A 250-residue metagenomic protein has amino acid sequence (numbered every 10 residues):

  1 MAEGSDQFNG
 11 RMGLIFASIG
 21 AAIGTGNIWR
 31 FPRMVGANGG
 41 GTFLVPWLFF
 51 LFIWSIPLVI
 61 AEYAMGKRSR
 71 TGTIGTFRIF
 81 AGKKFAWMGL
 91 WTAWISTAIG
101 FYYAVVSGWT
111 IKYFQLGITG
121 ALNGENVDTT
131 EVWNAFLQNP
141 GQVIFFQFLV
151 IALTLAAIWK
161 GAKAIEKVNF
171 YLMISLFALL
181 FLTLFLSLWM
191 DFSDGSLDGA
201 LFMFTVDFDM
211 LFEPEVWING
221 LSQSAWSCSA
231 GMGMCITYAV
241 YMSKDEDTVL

Functional and structural regions predicted by a protein language model:
M1-W29, L58-Y63, K67-I79, A86-W87 (+2 more regions): Membrane-interface "cap" regions at the ends of multi-pass membrane proteins
A2-D6, R33-N38, R68-W91, A104-A162 (+1 more regions): Inter-helical loop and helix-membrane interface segments of multi-pass membrane transporters/permeases
A2-F8, M12, K167-L250: Membrane-embedded translocation segments of transport machinery
D6, V35-A61, M88, Q142 (+1 more regions): Extracellular loop-to-transmembrane helix junctions
G10-F50, G233-M242, E246: Transmembrane helix-boundary motif of multi-pass solute transporters/channels
G13, G40-W47, K84-G100, E166-F177 (+1 more regions): Alpha-helical transmembrane segments and their helix-start/interface "positive-inside/aromatic belt" motifs in integral
F16-A22, L48-I53, W91-Y102, F148-L153 (+1 more regions): Hydrophobic alpha-helical transmembrane segments of multi-pass membrane proteins
F50-S55, T92-K112, I174-F185: Hydrophobic alpha-helical membrane-insertion segments
